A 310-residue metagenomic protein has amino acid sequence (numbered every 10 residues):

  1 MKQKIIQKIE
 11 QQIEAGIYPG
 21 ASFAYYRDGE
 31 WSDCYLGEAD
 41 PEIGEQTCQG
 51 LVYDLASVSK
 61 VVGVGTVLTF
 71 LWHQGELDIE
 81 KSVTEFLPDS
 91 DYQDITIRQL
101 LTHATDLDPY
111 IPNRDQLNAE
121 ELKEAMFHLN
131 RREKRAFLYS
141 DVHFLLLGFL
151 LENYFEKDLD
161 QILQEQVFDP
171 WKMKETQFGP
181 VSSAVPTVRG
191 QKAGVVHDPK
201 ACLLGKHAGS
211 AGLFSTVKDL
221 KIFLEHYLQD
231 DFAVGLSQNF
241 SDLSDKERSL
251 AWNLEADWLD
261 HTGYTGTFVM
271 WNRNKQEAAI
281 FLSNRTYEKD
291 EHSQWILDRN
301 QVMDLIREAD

Functional and structural regions predicted by a protein language model:
M1-G16, S22, N300-D310: Short, Lys/Arg-enriched, disordered terminal segments
I6-E10, F23, G29, L51-I79 (+3 more regions): Active-site SXXK
I9-Q46, T102-T105, R114-D115, W252 (+2 more regions): A short, well-structured edge-of-sheet supersecondary motif
Y18, D40-D141: Active-site-proximal loop and beta-strand segments within enzyme catalytic domains
D33, Q93-W258, T262: Short, surface-exposed loop or secondary-structure junction motifs that flank catalytic or metal-binding residues
K206-G212, L259-W271, I280-K289: Glycine-rich phosphate/pyrophosphate-binding beta-alpha loops
D245, K289-D310: Short, gly/Ser/Thr-rich active-site loops of penicillin-recognizing serine hydrolases
